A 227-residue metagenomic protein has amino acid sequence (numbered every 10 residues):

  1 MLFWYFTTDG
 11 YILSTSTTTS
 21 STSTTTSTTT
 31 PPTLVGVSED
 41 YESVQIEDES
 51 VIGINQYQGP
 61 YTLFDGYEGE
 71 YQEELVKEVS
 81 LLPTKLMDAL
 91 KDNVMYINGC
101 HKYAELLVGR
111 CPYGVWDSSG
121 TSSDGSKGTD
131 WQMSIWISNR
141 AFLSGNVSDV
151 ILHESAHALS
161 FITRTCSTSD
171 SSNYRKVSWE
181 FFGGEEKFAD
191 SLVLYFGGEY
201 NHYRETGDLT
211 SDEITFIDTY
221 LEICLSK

Functional and structural regions predicted by a protein language model:
F3, Y174-K227: Metalloprotease/metallohydrolase-associated module, dominated by Zn2+-dependent proteases
F3-T19, T29-S118: A metal-dependent hydrolase signature that marks the N-terminal structural subdomain at the beginning of catalytic folds
D65-V76, A141-V150, G183-K187: Soluble non-cytosolic domains of exported or imported proteins
K85-N98, C166-S171, Y200-D212: Surface-exposed patches in mature extracellular/periplasmic domains of secreted proteins
M87-A89, S126-D130, K187: Extracellular/periplasmic catalytic domains that process cell-envelope and extracellular macromolecules
E105-N146, S155, F161: Active-site scaffold of zinc-dependent metalloenzymes
S134-L143, R164-E180, E199-R204: Substrate-binding clefts and substrate-entry loops adjacent to catalytic sites of polymer-processing enzymes acting on
S155-S171, F188, L192, F196-E199: Catalytic Zn2+-binding segment of zinc metalloproteases
